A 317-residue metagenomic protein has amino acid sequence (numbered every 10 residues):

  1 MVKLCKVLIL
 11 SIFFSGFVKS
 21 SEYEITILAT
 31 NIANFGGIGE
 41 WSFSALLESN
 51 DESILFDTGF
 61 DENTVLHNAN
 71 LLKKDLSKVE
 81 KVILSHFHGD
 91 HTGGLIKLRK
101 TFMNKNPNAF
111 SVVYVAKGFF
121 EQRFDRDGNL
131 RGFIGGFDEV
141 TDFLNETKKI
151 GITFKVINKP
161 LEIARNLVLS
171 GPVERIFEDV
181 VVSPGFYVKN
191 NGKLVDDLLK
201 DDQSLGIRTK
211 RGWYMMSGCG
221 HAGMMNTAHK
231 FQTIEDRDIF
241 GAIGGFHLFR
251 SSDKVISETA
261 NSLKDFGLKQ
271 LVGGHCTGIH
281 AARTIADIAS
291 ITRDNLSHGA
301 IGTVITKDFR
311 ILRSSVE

Functional and structural regions predicted by a protein language model:
K6-G16: Bacterial N-terminal signal peptides
E24-L72, L198, D202-S217: Conserved beta-strand hairpin/beta-sheet module of binuclear metal-dependent hydrolase folds, prominently
I38, E52-K81, K97, N104 (+2 more regions): Pre-active-site segment of Zn-dependent metallo-hydrolases
V79-D90, V113: Metallo-beta-lactamase
I83, S111-E121, G241-G245, K269-T277: Short internal beta-strands
I134-D138, K159-K210: Active-site-proximal loop/helix segment associated with metal-binding centers of metalloenzymes
G151-F154, S262-E317: Binuclear metal-ion centers of metallo-dependent hydrolases, dominated by the metallo-beta-lactamase
L194-I239, G244-H247: Active-site-proximal loop/helix segments of hydrolase catalytic cores
